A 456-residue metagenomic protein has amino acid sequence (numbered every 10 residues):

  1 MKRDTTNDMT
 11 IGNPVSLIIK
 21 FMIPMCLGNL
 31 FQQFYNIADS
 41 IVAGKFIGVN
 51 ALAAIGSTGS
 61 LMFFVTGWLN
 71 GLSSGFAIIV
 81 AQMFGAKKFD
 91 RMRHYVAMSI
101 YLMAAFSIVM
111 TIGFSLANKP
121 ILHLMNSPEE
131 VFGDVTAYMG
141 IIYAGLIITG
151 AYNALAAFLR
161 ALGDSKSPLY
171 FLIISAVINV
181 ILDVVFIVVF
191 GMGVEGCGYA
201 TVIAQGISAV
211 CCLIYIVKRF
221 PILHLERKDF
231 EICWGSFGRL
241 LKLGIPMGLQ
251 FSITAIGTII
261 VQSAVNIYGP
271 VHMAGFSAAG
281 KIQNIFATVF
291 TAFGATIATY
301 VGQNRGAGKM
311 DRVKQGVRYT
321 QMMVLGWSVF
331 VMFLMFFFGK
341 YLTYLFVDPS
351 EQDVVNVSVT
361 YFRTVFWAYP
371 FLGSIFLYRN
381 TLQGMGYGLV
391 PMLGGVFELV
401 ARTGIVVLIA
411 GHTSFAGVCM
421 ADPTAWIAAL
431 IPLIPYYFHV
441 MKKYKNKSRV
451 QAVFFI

Functional and structural regions predicted by a protein language model:
M1-M22, V80-G145, V189-I245, V301-A368 (+1 more regions): Short alpha-helical transmembrane segments in multi-pass integral membrane proteins
M9-F46, S60-G75, I79, A104-T111 (+4 more regions): N-terminal transmembrane alpha-helices
K20-D39, I141, S175, A204-S208 (+3 more regions): Transmembrane helical elements of multi-pass membrane transporters/channels
N29-Q33, G67, S107, T111 (+10 more regions): Residue-level hotspots within the lipid-embedded alpha helices of multi-pass solute transporters
L30, F34-A53, L122-E129, V185-M192 (+6 more regions): Helix-terminus/linker motif at the lipid-water interface of multi-pass membrane proteins
L52-I112, T149-P168, G275-G339, L372-G394: Small-residue-rich hydrophobic transmembrane alpha-helices
F64-G67, N179-V184, A209-L213, I285-T288 (+3 more regions): Hydrophobic transmembrane alpha-helices of multi-pass small-molecule transporters
S73, I142-R160, P168-A176, C197-V210 (+4 more regions): Short runs within selected transmembrane alpha-helices of multi-pass transporters and secretion channels
